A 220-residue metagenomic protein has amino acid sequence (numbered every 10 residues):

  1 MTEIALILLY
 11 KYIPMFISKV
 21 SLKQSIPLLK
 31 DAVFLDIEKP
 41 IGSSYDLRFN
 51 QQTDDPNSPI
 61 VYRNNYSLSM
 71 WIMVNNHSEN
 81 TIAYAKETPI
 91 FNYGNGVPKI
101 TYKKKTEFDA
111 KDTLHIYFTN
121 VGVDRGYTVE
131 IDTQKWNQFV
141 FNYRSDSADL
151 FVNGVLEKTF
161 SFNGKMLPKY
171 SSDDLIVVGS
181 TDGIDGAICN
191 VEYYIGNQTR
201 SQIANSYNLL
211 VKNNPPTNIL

Functional and structural regions predicted by a protein language model:
M1-L220: Extracellular glycan-associated modules
